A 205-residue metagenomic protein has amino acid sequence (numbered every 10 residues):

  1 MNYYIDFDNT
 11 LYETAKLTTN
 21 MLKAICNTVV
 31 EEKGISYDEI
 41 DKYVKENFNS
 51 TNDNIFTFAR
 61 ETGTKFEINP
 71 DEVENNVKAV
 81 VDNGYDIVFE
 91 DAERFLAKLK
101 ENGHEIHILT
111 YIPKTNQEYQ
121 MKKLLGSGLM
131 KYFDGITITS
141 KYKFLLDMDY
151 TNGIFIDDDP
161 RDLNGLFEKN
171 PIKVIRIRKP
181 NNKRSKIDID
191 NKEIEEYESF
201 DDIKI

Functional and structural regions predicted by a protein language model:
M1-Y43: Active-site neighborhood of HAD-like aspartate-dependent phosphohydrolases
D6, Y12, L109-Y111, I156 (+1 more regions): Short hydrophobic segments within beta-strands
T10, K114-T115, R161, N182: Conserved Rossmann-like nucleotide-cofactor binding loop
T19, K23, N52, F56 (+1 more regions): Short, surface-exposed alpha-helical segments at coil->helix boundaries
V30-E31, I35, K42-V80: A metal-dependent, Asp-based hydrolase signature
A79-I108, L146: Short, acidic loop-to-helix structural element flanking the phosphoryl-transfer center in phosphate-processing enzymes
A97-H107, Y111-T137: Substrate-recognition/cap helix-loop segment adjacent to the acidic, metal-dependent catalytic center of Asp-based
M121, L125-F155, D159-I205: Asp-based, Mg2+/Mn2+-dependent phosphohydrolase catalytic module
